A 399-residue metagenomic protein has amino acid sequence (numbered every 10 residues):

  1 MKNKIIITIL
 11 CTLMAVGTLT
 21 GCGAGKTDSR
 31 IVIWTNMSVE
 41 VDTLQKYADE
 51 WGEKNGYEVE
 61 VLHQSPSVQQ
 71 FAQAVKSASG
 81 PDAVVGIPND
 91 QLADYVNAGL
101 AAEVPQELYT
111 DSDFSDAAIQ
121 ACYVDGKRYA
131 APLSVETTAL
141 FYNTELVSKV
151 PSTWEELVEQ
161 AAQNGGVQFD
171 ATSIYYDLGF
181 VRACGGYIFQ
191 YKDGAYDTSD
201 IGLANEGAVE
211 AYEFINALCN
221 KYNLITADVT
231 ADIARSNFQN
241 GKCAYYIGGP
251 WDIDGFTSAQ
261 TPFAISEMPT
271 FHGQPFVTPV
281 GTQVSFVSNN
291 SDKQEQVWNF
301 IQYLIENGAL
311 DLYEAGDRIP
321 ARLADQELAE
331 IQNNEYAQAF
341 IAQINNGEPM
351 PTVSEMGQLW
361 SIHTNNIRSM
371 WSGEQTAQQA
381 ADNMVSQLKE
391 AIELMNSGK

Functional and structural regions predicted by a protein language model:
K4-T8, V16, T20-Q91, P250 (+5 more regions): Conserved N-terminal structural module of periplasmic/extracytoplasmic solute-binding proteins
D49, K54, N220, T257-R318 (+3 more regions): Extracytoplasmic/periplasmic substrate-recognition and gating elements
E50-F114, Y123, Y129, E145-L146 (+4 more regions): Extracytoplasmic "Venus flytrap"/periplasmic binding protein-like
F71, V75, L157, A161 (+2 more regions): Hydrophobic residues within well-ordered alpha-helices
I87-A139, K149, W154-V158, A162 (+3 more regions): Hinge/lid segment of periplasmic solute-binding proteins
D90-Y95, P250-P262: A ligand-binding cleft/hinge motif common to bilobed small-molecule-binding domains
D197-D228: Glycine-centered hinge/linker elements that transmit conformational signals in sensory and ligand-binding systems
S266, E314-S369, L394-K399: Long, aromatic- and glycine/proline-rich binding clefts that accommodate carbohydrate-like moieties
